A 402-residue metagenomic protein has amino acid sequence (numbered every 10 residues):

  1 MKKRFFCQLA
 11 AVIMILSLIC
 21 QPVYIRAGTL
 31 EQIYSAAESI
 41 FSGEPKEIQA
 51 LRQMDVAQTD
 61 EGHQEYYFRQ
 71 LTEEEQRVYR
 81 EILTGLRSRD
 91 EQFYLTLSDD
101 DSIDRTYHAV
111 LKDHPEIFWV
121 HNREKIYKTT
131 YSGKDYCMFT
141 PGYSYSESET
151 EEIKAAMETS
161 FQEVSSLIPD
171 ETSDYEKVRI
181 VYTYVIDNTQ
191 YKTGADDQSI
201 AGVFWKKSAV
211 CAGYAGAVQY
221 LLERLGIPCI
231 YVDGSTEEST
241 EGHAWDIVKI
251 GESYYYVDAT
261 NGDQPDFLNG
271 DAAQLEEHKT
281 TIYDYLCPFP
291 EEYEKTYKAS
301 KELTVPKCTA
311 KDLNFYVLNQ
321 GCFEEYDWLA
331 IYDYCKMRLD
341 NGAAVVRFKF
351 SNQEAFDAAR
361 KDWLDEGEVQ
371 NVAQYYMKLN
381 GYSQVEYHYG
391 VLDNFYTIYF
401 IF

Functional and structural regions predicted by a protein language model:
K2-A27: Sec-dependent N-terminal signal peptides of Gram-positive bacterial secreted proteins and lipoproteins
Q21-E171, P288-F402: N-terminal accessory/pre-domain segments preceding catalytic cores
Y94-L95, N188, K192-A195, K206-K207 (+2 more regions): Repeated polar recognition positions within modular binding domains
C137-F139, G202-K206, S253-A259: Short, well-ordered strand-loop elements centered on a beta-strand within folded domains, enriched for acidic residues
S146, D187-Y191, A209-C211, S235-T240 (+2 more regions): Solvent-exposed loop/turn segments at secondary-structure junctions within structured extracellular/periplasmic domains
S146-V203: Secondary-structure boundary elements
I200-Y214: A short, highly charged nucleic-acid-interacting micro-segment common to nuclease and nuclease-linked defense proteins
G213-P288: Hydrophobic/aromatic-rich core segments of domains that either
